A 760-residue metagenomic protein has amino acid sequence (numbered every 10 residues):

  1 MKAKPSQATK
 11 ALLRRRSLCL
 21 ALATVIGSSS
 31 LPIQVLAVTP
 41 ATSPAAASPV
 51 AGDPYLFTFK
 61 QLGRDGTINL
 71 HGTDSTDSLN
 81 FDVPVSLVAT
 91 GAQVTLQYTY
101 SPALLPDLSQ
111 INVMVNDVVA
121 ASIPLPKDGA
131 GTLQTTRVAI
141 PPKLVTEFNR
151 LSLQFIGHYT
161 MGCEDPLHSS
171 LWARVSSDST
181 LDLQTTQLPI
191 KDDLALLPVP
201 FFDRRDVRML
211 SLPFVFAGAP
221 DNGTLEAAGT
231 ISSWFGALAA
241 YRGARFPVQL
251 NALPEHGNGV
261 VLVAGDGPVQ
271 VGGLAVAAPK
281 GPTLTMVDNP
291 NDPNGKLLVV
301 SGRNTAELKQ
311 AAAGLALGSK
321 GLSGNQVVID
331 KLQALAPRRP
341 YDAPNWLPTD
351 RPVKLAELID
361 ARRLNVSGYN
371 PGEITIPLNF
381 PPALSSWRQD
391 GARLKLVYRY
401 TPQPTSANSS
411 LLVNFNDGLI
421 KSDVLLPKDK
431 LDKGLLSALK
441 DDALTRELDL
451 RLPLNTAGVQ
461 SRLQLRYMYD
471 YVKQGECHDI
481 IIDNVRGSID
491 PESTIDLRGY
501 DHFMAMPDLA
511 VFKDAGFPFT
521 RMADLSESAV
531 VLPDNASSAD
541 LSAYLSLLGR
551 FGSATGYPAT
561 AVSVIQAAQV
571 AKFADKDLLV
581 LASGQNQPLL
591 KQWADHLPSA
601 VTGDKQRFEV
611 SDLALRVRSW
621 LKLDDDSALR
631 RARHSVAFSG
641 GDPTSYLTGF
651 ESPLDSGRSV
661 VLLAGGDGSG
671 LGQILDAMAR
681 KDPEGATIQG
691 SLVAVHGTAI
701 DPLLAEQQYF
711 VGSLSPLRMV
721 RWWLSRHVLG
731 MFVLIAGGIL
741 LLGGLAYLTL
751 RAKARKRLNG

Functional and structural regions predicted by a protein language model:
M1-L13: N-terminal secretory signal peptides that target proteins for export/translocation
K2, V38-G760: Solvent-exposed alpha-helical segments and adjacent loops that form catalytic or protein-interaction surfaces
K4, R15, I26-S28, A41: Intrinsically disordered, low-complexity segments
S6, A21, L36-T39: Low-complexity intrinsically disordered segments
L18-T24: Hydrophobic helical h-region of N-terminal Sec-dependent signal peptides in bacterial secretory/periplasmic proteins
G27-L36: C-terminal segment of classical bacterial N-terminal signal peptides
